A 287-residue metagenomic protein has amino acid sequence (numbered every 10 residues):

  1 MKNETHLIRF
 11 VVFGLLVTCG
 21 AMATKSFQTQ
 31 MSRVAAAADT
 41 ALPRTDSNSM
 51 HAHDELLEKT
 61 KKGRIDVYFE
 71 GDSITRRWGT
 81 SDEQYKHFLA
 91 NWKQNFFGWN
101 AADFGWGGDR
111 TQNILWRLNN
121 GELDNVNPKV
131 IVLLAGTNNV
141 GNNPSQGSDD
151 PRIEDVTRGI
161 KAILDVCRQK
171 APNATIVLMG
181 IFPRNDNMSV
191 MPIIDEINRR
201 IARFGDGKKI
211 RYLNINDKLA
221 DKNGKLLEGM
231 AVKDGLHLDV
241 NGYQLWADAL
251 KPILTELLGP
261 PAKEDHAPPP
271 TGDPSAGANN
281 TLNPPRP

Functional and structural regions predicted by a protein language model:
M1-E70, I74-Q94, T255-P287: N-terminal secretory targeting modules
H53-Y68, L115-N125, D165-R168: Short amphipathic alpha-helices and their capping/turn segments at secondary-structure boundaries
D66-G71, N100-G105, K129-A135, N139 (+3 more regions): Structural recognition of the beta-strand scaffold that forms the well-ordered cores of secreted hydrolase catalytic
R76-N91, N95-F97, T111-T157, V177 (+1 more regions): Oxyanion-hole/transition-state-stabilizing segment in secreted/luminal serine hydrolases and related acyltransferases
F96, A171, G205-K208: A structural signal for short coil/turn segments at secondary-structure junctions
I114, V156, I160, I194-I197 (+1 more regions): Aromatic/hydrophobic pocket-lining residues that form the small-molecule binding cavity in soluble enzyme cores
I160-D165, N198, A202: Generic structural signal for well-ordered alpha-helices, preferentially at hydrophobic/aromatic core positions
P183-P287: Catalytic His-Asp segment of secreted/periplasmic serine-dependent ester chemistry enzymes
